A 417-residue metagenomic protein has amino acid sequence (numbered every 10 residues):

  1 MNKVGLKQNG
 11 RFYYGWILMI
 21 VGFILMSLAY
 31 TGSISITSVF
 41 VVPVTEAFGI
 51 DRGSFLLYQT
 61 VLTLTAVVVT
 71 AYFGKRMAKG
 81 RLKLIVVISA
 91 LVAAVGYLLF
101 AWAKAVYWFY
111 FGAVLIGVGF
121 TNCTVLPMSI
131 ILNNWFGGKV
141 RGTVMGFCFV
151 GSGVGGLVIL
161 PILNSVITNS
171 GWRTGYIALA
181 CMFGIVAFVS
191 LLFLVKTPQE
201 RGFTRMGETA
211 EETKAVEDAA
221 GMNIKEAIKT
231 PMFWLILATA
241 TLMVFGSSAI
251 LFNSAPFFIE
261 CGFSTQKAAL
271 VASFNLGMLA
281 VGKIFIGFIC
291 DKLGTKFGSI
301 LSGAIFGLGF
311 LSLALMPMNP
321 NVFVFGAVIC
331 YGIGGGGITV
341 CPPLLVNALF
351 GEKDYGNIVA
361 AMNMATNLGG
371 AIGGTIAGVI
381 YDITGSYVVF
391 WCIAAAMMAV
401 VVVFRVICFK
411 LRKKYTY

Functional and structural regions predicted by a protein language model:
I17-P43, F48-R52, F73, L160 (+1 more regions): Extracytoplasmic
S33-V41, K225-I286: Extracytoplasmic gate region of multi-pass secondary transporters
V44, N122-F136, G337-F350: Intracellular juxtamembrane helix-capping segments at the cytosolic ends of symmetry-related transmembrane helices
V68-V106: Conserved MFS/SLC helix-loop-helix module at the cytosolic interface between two early adjacent transmembrane helices
V69-R81, K283-G294, Y381-D382: Helix-to-loop junctions at the C-terminal end of transmembrane segments in multipass secondary transporters
F147, G156, L349-T384: A late C-terminal transmembrane helix in Major Facilitator Superfamily
C148, S152-Q199: Helix-loop-helix hairpin linking two adjacent transmembrane segments in secondary transporters
S273-L279, I284-F285, C290-L345: C-terminal transmembrane helical hairpin of 12-TM major facilitator-type secondary transporters
